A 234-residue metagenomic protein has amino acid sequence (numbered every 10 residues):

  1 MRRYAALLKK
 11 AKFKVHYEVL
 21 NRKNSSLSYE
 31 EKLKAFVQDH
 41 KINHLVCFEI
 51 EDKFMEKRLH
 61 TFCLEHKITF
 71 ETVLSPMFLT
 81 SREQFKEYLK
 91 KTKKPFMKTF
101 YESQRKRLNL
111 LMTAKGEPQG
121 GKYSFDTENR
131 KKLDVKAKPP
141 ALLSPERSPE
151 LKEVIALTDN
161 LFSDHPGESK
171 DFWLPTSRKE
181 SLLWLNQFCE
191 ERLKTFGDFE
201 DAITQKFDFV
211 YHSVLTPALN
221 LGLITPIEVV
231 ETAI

Functional and structural regions predicted by a protein language model:
M1-L20: N-terminal beta-strand-loop-alpha-helix module at the start of alpha/beta ligand-binding or catalytic domains
E18-L20, C47-I50, L221: Short His-Asn-centered micro-motif
N21-L27: Acidic-and-aromatic substrate-binding clefts and catalytic sites of carbohydrate-active enzymes
S28-L174: Beta-rich, aromatic/charged-enriched effector core domains that present basic-aromatic interfaces for binding
K132-I234: Catalytic cores of enzymes that engage adenine nucleotides and/or redox cofactors via long glycine-rich, Lys/Arg/His
